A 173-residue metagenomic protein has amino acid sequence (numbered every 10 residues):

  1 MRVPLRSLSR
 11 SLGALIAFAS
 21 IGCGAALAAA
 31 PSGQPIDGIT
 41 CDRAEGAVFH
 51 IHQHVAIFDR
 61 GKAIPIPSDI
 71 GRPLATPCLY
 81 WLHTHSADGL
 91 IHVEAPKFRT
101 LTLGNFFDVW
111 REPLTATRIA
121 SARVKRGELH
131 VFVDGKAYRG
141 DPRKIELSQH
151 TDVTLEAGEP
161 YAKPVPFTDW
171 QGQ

Functional and structural regions predicted by a protein language model:
R2-G13: Bacterial N-terminal signal peptides that target proteins for export
S11-G22: Bacterial N-terminal signal peptides
A25-Q173: Ubiquitin-like/PB1-type beta-grasp interaction modules and other compact soluble beta-rich domains
